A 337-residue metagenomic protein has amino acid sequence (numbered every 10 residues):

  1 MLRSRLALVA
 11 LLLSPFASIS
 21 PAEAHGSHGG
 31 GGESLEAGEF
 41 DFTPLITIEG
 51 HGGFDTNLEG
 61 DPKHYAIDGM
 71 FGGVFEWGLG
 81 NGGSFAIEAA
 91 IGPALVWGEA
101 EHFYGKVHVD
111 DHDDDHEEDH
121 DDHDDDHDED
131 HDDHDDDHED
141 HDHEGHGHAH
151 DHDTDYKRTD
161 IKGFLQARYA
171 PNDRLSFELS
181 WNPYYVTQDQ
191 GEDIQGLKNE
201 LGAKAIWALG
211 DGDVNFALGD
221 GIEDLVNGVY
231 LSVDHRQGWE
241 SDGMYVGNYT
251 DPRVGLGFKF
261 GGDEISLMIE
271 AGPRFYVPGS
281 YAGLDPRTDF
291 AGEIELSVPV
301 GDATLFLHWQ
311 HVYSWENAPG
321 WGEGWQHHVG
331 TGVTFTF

Functional and structural regions predicted by a protein language model:
M1-R5: Positively charged n-region of N-terminal signal peptides that target proteins for export
A7-S18: Bacterial N-terminal signal peptides
A24-F337: Transmembrane beta-barrel domains of bacterial outer-membrane proteins
